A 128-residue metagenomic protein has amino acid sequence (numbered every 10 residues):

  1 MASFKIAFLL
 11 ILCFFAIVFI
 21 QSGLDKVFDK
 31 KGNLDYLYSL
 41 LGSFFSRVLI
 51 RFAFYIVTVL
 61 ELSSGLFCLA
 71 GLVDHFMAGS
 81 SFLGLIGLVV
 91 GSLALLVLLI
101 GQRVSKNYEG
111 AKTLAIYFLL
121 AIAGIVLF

Functional and structural regions predicted by a protein language model:
M1-D25, Y55, V59-F128: Extended, low-polarity transmembrane helix blocks
K30-I50: Cytosolic, membrane-interface loops and tails of multi-pass inner-membrane proteins
